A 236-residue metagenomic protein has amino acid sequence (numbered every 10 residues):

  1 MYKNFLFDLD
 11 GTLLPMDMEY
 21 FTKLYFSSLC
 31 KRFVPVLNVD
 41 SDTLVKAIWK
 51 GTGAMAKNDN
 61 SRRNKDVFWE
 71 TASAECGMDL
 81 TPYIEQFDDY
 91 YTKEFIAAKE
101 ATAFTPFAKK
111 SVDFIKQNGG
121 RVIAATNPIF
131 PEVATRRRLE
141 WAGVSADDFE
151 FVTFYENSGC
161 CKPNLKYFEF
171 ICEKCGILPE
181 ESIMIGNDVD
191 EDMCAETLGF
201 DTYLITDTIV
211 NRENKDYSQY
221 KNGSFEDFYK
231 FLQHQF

Functional and structural regions predicted by a protein language model:
M1-A47: Active-site neighborhood of HAD-like aspartate-dependent phosphohydrolases
M1-F5, D113, N127-I129, T135-F236: Asp-based, Mg2+/Mn2+-dependent phosphohydrolase catalytic module
L13-P15, Y20, A54-M55, T126-F130 (+1 more regions): Short histidine/acidic/glycine/proline-rich micro-motifs that form metal- and phosphate-coordinating active-site loops
K23, S27, D66, E132-R137 (+1 more regions): Short, surface-exposed alpha-helical segments at coil->helix boundaries
W49-T92: A metal-dependent, Asp-based hydrolase signature
R63-N64, P82-E85, T92-A124: Short, acidic loop-to-helix structural element flanking the phosphoryl-transfer center in phosphate-processing enzymes
A98-T102, P131, G159: Short, flexible loop segments at the rims of nucleotide/cofactor-binding pockets, characterized by
